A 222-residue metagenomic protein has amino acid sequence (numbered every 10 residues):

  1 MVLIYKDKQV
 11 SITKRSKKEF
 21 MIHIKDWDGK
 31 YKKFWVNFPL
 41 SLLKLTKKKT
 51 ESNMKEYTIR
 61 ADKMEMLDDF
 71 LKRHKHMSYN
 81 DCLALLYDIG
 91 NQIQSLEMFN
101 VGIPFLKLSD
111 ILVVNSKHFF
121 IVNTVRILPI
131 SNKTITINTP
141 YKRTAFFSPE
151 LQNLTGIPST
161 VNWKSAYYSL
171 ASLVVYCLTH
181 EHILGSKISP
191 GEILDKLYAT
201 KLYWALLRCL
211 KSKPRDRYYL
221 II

Functional and structural regions predicted by a protein language model:
M1-K47, S52: ATP-binding glycine-rich loop module of kinase domains
L40-N80: Conserved structural core of kinase catalytic domains
L85-L86: Activation segment signature within eukaryotic-like protein kinase domains
G90-V101: Protein kinase catalytic-loop region centered on the HRD/HxD motif
P104-F146: Activation segment/activation loop of eukaryotic-type protein kinase catalytic domains
S169-E181: Short, conserved alpha-helix in the C-lobe of eukaryotic-like protein kinase catalytic domains
L197-S212: Conserved C-terminal C-lobe helix
L210-I221: A conserved short helix/loop substructure at the end of the activation segment of eukaryotic-like protein kinase domains
